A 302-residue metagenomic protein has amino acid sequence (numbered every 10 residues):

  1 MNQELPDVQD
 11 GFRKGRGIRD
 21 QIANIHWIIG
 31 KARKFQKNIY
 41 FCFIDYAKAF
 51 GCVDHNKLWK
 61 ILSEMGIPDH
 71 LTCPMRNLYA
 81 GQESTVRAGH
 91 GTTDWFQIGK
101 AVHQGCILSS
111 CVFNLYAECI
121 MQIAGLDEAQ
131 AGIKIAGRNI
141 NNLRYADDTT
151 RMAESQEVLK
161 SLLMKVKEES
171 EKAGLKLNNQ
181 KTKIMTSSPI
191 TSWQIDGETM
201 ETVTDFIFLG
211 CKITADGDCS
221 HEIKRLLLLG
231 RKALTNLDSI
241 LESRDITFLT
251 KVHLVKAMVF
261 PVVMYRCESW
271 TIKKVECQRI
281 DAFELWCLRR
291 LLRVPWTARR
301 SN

Functional and structural regions predicted by a protein language model:
M1-N302: Nucleotidyl polymerases of mobile genetic elements and RNA viruses
